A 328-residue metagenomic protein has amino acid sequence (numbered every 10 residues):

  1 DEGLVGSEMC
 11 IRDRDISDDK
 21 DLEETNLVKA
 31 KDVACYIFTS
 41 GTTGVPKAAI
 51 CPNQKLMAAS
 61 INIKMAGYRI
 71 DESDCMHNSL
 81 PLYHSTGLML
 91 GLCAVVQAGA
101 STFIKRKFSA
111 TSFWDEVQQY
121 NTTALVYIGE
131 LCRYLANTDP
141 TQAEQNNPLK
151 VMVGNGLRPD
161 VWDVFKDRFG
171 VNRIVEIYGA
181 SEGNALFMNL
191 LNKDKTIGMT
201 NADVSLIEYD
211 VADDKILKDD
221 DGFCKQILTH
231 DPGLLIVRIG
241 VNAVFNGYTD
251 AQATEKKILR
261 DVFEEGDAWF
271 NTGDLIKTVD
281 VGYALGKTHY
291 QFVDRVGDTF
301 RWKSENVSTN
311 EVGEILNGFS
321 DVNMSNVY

Functional and structural regions predicted by a protein language model:
D1-I11: Single conserved hydrophobic/aromatic residue that forms the stacking wall/gate of nucleotide- or nucleobase-binding
D13-S17, T39, L56-M57, T254 (+3 more regions): Adenylate-forming
D18-F38, V45, R69-C75: Conserved pre-ATP/AMP-binding loop-to-beta segment of ANL
V33, T39-T42, M76, L82 (+4 more regions): Conserved S/T- and glycine-rich ATP-binding loop of Class I adenylate-forming
M57-C75, Y83-T123: Conserved AMP-binding/adenylation subdomain of ANL enzymes
Q97, Q119-I128, A136-V211, C224 (+2 more regions): Gly/Ser/Thr-rich phosphate-binding loop
G179, I239, A243-A251, E255-Y328: AMP-binding/adenylate-forming catalytic core of the ANL superfamily
L206-I236, V244-G247, D280-K287: Conserved beta-loop-beta connector loops within the AMP-binding
